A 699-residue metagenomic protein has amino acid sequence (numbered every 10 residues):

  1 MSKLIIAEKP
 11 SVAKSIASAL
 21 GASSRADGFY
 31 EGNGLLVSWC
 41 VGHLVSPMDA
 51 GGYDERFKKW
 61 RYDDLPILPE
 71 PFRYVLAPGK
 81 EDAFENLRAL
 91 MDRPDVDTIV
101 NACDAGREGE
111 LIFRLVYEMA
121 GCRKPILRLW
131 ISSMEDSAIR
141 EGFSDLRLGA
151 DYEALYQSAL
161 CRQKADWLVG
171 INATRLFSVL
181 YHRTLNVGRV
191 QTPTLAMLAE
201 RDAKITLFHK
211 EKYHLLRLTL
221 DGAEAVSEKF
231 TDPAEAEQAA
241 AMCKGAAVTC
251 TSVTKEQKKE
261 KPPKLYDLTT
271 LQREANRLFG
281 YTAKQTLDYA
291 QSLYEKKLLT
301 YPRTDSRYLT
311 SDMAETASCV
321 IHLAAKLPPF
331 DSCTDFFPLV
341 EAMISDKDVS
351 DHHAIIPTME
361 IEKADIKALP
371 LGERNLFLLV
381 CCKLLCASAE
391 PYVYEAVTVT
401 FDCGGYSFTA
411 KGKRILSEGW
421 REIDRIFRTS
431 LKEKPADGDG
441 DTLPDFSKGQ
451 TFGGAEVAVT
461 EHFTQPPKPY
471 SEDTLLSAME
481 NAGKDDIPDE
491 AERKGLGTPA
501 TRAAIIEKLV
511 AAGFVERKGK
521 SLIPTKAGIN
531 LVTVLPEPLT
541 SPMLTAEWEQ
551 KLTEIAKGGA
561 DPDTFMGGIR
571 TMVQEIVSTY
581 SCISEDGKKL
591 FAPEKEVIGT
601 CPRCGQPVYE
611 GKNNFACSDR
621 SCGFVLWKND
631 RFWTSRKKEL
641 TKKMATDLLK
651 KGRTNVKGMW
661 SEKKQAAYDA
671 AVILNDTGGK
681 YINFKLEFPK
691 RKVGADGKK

Functional and structural regions predicted by a protein language model:
M1-Q163, W167, P338, P466: Intrinsically disordered, low-complexity regulatory segments
M1-S2, A102-A105, H182-T184, K255-K264 (+3 more regions): Conserved short loop/turn motifs at secondary-structure junctions
S2-L4, K80, M91, D97 (+4 more regions): Basic, low-complexity terminal or inter-domain segments flanking catalytic cores
P10-A17, G34-V37, V41, A77-R88 (+19 more regions): Amphipathic alpha-helical transducer elements in NTP-driven molecular machines
E31-N33, T219-A223, D402-Y406, K664: Short strand-coil-strand connectors
F72, P94, D136-L220, K255-K259: C-terminal or mid-to-C-terminal helical accessory/interaction module adjacent to the motor/catalytic core
A150, P233-Y266, Q272: Metal- or metallocofactor-binding catalytic centers and their adjacent structured scaffolds across diverse enzyme
